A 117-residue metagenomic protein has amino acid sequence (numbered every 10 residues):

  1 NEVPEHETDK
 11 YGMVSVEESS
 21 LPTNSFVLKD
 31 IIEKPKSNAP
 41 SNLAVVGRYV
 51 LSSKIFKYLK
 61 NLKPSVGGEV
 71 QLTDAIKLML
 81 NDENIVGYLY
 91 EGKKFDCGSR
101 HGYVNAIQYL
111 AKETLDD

Functional and structural regions predicted by a protein language model:
N1-L110, L115: Unchanged
